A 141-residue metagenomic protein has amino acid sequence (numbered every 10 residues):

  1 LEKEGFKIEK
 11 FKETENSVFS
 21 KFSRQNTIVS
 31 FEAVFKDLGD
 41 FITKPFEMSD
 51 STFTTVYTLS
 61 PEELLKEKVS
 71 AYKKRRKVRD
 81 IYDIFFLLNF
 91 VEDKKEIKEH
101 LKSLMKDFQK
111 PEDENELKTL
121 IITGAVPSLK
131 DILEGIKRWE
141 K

Functional and structural regions predicted by a protein language model:
E2-K141: Structured mid-to-C-terminal alpha-helical surface segments
